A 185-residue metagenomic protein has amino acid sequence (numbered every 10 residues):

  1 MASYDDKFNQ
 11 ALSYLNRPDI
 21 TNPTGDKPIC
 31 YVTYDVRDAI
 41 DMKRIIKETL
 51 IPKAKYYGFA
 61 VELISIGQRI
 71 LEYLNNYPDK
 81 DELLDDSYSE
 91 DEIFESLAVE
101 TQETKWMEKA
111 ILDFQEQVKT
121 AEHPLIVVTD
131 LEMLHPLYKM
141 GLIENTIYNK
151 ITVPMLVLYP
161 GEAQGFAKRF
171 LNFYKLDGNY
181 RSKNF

Functional and structural regions predicted by a protein language model:
M1-A54: Glycine-rich P-loop/Walker A and Walker A-like loops and their local beta1-loop-alpha1 context in P-loop NTPases
N22-D26, E116-H123, K150: Flexible, charged surface loops at secondary-structure boundaries
P28, V32, D38-D41, I45 (+4 more regions): Extended, basic/helix-rich recognition subdomains
Y31-V32, I45, T49-A60, G165-D177: An interfacial alpha-helical scaffold signature
R37-D41, R69-L71, E100-K105, E132-P136 (+1 more regions): Short acidic, S/G/P-rich loop/turn micro-motifs used as interaction or catalytic elements
V61-W106: Long, charge-dense
I93-A121, L125-I126: Internal catalytic-core helix/loop-beta-alpha segment that presents or stabilizes conserved functional determinants
K139-F185: Glycine-rich, aromatic-bearing surface loops/beta-hairpins
